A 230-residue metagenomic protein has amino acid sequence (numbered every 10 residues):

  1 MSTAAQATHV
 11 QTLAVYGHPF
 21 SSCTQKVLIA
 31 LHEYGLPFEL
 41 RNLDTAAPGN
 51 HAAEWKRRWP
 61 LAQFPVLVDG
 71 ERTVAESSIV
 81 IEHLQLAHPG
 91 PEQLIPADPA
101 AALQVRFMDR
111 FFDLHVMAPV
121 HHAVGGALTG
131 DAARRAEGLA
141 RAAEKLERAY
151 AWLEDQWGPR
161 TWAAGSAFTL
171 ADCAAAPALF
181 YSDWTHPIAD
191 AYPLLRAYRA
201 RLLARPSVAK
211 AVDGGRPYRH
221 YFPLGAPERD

Functional and structural regions predicted by a protein language model:
S2-A140, R229: GST-like domain detector, emphasizing the conserved glutathione-binding G-site in the N-terminal thioredoxin-like
E39, E92, G165, K210-A211: A local structural micro-motif
D44, H122, L195, G215-R216: Residue-level "edge-of-site" marker
T45-A46, F168, P217-Y218: Positions that flank functional sites
Q85, A178-L179, V212: Active-site-flanking alpha-helical
A97, K210-Y218: Short, flexible loop/turn segments with low-complexity composition
A100, M108, F112-P206: GST-like fold's C-terminal all-alpha helical module
G215-D230: Acidic/histidine-enriched, glycine/proline-rich intrinsically disordered or flexible terminal extensions
